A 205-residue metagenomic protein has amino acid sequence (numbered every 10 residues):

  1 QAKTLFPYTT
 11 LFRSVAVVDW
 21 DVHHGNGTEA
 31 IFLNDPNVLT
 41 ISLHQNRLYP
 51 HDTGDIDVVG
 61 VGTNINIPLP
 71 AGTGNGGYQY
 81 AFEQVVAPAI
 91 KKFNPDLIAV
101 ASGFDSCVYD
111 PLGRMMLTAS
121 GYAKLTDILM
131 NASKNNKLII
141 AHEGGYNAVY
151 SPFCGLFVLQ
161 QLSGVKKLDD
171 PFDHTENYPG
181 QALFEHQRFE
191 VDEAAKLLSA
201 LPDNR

Functional and structural regions predicted by a protein language model:
P7-R205: A general "terminal functional-core" signal
